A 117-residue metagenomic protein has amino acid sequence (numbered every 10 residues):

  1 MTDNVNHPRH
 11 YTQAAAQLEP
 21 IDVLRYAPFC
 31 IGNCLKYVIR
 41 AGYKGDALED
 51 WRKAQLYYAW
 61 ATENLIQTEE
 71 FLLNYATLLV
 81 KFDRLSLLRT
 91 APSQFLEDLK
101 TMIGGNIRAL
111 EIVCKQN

Functional and structural regions predicted by a protein language model:
M1-N117: Intrinsically disordered, low-complexity regulatory regions that flank transcription factor DNA-binding cores
